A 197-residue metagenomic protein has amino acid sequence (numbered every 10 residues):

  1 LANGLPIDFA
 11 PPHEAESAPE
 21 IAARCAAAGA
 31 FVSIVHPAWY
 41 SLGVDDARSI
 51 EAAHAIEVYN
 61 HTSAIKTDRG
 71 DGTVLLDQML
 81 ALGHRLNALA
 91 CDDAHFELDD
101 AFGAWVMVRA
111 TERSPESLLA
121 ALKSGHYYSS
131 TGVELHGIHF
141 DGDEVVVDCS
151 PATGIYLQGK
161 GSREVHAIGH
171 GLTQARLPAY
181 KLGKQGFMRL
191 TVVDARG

Functional and structural regions predicted by a protein language model:
A2-F31: Binuclear metal-dependent hydrolase catalytic cores centered on His/Asp/Glu-rich metal-binding motifs
A2-F9, L42-G197: Charged catalytic cores and adjacent phosphate/nucleic-acid-binding surfaces used for phosphate/nucleic-acid chemistry
S17, A26-L42, N87-C91: Aromatic-lined carbohydrate-recognition surfaces of secreted/lumenal glycan-active proteins
